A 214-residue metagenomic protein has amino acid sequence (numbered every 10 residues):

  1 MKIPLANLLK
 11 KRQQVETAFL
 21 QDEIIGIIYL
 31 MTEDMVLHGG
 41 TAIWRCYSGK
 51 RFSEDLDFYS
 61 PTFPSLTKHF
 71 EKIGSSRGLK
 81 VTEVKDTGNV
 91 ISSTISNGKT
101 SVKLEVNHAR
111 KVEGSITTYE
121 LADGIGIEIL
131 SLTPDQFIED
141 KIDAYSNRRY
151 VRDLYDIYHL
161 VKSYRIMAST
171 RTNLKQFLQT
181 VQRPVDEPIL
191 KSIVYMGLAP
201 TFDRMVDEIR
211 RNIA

Functional and structural regions predicted by a protein language model:
M1-M35, C46-L56, P61-A214: Structured mid-to-C-terminal alpha-helical surface segments
L37-A42: Glycine-rich beta-strand-to-loop/alpha-helix junction loops that act as flexible
